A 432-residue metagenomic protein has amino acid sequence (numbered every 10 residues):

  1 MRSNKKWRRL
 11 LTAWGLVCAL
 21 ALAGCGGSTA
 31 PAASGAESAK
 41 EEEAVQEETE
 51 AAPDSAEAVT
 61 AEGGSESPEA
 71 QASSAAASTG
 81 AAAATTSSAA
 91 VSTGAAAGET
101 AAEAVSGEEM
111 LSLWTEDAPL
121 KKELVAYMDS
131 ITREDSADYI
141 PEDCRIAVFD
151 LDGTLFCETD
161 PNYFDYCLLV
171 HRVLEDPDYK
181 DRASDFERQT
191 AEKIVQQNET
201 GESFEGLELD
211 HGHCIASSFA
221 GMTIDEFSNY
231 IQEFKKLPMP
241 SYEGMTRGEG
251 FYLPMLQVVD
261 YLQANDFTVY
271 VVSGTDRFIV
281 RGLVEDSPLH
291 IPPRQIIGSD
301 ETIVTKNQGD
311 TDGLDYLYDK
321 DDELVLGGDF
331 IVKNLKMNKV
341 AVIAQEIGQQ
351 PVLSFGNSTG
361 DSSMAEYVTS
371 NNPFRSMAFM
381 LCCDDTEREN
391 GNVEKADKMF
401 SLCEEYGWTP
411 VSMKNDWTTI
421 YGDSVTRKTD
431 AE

Functional and structural regions predicted by a protein language model:
R2-W14: Bacterial N-terminal signal peptides that target proteins for export
L11, C25-A33, A95-L151, T159-D160 (+2 more regions): Non-catalytic pre-domain segments flanking phosphatase-related domains
L20-G24: C-terminal motif of bacterial Sec signal peptides marking the signal peptidase cleavage site
G26-A51, A56: Short, low-complexity, disordered segments immediately C-terminal to signal peptides in bacterial exported proteins
E47-S136: N-terminal low-complexity, Pro/Thr/Ser-rich intrinsically disordered segments that act as propeptides or flexible
A101-L111, C144, D225-Y270, G274-E432: C-terminal cap/substrate-recognition subdomain and adjoining C-terminal extension of metal-dependent phosphatase-like
D160-Y163, C167-E249, L253: A metal-dependent, Asp-based hydrolase signature
